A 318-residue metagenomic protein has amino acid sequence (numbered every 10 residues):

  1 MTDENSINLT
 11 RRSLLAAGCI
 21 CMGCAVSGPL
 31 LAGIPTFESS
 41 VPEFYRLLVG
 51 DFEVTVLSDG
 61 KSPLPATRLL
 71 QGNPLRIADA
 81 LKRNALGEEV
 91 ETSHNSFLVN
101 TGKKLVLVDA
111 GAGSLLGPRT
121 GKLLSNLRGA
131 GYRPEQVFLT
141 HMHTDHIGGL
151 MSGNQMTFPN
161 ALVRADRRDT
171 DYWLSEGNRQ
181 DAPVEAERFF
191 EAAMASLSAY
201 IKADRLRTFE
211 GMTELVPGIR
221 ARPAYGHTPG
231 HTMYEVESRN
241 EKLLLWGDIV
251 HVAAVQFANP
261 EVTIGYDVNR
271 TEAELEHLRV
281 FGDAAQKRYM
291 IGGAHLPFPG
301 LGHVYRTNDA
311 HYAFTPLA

Functional and structural regions predicted by a protein language model:
M1-L9, I20-C24: N-terminal secretory signal peptides
N5-L15, G28-P29: Twin-arginine (Tat) signal peptide motif
S40-G129, M233-I249: Conserved beta-strand hairpin/beta-sheet module of binuclear metal-dependent hydrolase folds, prominently
D51, V99, D109, H141 (+5 more regions): Divalent metal-coordination and catalytic microenvironments
D59, A110-G113, M142, R168-D169 (+3 more regions): Active-site metal-binding loops of divalent metal-dependent hydrolases
S96, L116-R164: Active-site metal-binding motif and surrounding structural segment of the metallo-beta-lactamase
R128-Y132, P159-P223, L275-R279, A285-R288: Metallo-beta-lactamase
R239-A318: Cap/insert and terminal regions of metallo-dependent hydrolase folds
